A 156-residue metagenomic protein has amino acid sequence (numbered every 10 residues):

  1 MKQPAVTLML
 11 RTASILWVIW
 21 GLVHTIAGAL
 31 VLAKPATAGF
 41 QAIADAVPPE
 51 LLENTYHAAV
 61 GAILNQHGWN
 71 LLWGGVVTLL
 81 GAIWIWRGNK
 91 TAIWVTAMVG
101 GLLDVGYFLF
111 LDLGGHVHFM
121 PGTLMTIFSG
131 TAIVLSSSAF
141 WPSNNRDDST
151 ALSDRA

Functional and structural regions predicted by a protein language model:
K2-A156: Topology signature of small-to-medium multi-pass alpha-helical membrane proteins
